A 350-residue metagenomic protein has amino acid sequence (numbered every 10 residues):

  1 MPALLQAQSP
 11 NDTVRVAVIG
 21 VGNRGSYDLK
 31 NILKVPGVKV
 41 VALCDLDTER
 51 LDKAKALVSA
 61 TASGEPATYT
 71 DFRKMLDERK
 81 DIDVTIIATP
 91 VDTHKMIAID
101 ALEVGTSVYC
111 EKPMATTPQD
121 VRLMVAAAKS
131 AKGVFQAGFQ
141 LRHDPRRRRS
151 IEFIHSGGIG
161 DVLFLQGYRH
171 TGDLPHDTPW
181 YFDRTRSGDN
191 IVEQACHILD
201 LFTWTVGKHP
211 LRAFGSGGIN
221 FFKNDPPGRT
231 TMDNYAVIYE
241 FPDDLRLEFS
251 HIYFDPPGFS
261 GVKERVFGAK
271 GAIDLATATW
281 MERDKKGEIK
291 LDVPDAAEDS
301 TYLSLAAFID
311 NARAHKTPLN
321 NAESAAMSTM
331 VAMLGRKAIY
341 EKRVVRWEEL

Functional and structural regions predicted by a protein language model:
M1-C110, Q119-K132: N-terminal glycine-/serine-/threonine-rich beta1-alpha1-beta2 phosphate-ribose binding loop of Rossmann-like
G20, R24, S130-A137, L141-R229 (+4 more regions): Predominantly a Rossmann-like dinucleotide-binding segment in NAD(P)-dependent oxidoreductases
Y27, H197-T203, P210, N234 (+1 more regions): C-terminal helical cap and adjacent loop that interface with cofactors, partners, or active-site loops
L29, K55, R73-L76, A98-L102 (+7 more regions): Non-transmembrane alpha-helical segments in soluble domains of secreted/periplasmic/extracellular proteins
L43, K112-M114, G138-L141, R169 (+1 more regions): Short strand-turn motif at the edge of the Rossmann-like AdoMet-binding core
I86, Q166-G167, F214-G215, E248-H251: Short beta-strand segments
G105, P179-T185, G287-K290: Short glycine/proline- and charge-enriched loop/turn segments that cap or connect secondary-structure elements
A137-F139, T185-V192, F221-D225, H251-F254 (+2 more regions): Active-site rim elements
